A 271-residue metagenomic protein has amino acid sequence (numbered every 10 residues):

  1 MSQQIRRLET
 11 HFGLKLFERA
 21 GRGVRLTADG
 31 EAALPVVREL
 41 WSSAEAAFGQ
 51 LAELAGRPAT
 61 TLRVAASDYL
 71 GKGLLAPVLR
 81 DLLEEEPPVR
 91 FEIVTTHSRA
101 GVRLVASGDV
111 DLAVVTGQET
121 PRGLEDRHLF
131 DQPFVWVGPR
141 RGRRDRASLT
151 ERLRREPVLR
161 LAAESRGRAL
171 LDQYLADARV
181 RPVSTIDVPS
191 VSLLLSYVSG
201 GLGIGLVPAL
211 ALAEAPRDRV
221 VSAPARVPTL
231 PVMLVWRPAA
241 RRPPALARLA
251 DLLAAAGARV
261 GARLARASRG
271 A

Functional and structural regions predicted by a protein language model:
R7-L26: A short LG(V/I)-centered, amphipathic sequence patch enriched for acidic residue(s) preceding the LG motif
H11-F12, A33-A55: Alpha-helical linker/hinge and terminal dimerization helices associated with HTH transcriptional regulators
A59-R122, V188: Central regulatory/effector-binding core of bacterial HTH transcription factors
E84-E85, A209-R217, R226-A271: C-terminal effector-binding regulatory domain of bacterial HTH transcription factors
H97-V102, A106-V110, T116, E164-V221: Hydrophobic hinge/microswitch elements
P121-A163: Flexible hinge/capping segments at coil-to-helix
P121-H128, Q132, R146, S192-R241: Beta-alpha-beta core module
R144-A147, E156-A178, R242-A250, A256-S268: Secondary-structure junction motif
